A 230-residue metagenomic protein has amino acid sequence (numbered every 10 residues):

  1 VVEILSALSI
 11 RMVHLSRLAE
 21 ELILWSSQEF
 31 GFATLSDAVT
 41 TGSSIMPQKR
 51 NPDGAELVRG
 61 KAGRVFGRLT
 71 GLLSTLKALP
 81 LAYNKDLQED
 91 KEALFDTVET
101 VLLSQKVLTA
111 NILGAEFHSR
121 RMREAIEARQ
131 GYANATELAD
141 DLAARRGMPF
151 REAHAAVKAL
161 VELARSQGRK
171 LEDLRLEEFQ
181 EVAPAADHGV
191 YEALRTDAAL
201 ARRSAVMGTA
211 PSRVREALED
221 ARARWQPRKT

Functional and structural regions predicted by a protein language model:
V1-T75: Internal glycine-rich alpha/beta core junctions
Q48-T230: Glycine-rich cofactor/substrate-binding loops
